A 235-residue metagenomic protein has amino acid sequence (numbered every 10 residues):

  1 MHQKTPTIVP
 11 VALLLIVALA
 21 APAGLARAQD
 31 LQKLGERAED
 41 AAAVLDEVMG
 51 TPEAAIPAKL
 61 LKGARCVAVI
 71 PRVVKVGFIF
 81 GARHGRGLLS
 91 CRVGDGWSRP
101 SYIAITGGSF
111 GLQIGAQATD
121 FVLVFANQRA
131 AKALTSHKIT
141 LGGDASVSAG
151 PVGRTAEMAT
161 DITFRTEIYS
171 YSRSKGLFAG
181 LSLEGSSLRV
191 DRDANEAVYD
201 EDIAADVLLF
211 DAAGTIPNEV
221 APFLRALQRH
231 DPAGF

Functional and structural regions predicted by a protein language model:
M1-I8: N-terminal secretory signal peptides that target proteins for export/translocation
P10-P22: Bacterial N-terminal signal peptides
P22-A28: Sec/Tat signal peptide C-region and signal peptidase I cleavage site
Q29-F235: Small-residue-enriched, tightly packed secondary-structure blocks
